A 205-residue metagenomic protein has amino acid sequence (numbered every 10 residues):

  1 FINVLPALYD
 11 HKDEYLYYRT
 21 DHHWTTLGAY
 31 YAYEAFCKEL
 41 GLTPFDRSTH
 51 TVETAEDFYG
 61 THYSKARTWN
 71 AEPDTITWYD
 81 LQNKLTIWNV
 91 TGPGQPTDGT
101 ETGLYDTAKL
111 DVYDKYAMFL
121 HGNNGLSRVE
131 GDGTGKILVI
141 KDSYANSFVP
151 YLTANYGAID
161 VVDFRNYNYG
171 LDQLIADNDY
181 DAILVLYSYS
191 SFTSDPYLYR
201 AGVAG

Functional and structural regions predicted by a protein language model:
F1-G205: Extracellular glycan-modifying ectodomains
